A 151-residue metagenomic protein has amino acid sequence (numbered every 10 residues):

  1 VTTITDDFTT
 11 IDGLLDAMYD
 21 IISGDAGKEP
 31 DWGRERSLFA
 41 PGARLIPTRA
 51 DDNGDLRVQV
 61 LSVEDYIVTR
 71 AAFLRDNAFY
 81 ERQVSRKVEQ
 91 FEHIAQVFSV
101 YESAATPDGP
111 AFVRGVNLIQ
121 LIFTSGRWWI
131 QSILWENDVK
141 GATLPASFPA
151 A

Functional and structural regions predicted by a protein language model:
V1-L38, A150-A151: Short, low-complexity N-terminal intrinsically disordered segments enriched in polar/charged residues
L14, R86-V88, V100, L144-A151: Terminus-proximal functional modules
M18, E35, A43, V97 (+1 more regions): Hydrophobic pocket/interface hotspot
I22, F39, Y101-S103, L134-E136: Short beta-strand segments enriched in hydrophobic/aromatic residues within well-folded beta-rich domains
R44-L45, R49-P110: Surface-exposed, charged secondary-structure patches
Y66, F79-E81, V113, T143 (+1 more regions): Non-catalytic cap/lid and distal C-terminal segments of serine-dependent acyl enzymes
R114-L144: Short beta-strand edge/turn micro-motifs at domain boundaries
